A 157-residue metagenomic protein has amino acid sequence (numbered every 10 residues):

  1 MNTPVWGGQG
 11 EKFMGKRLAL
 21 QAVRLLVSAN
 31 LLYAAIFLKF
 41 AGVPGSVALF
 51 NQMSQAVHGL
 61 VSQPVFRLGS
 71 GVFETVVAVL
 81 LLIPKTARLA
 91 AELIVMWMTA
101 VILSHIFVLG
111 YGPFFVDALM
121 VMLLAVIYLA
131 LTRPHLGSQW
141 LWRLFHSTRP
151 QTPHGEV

Functional and structural regions predicted by a protein language model:
N2-V157: Membrane-interface extramembranous regions
